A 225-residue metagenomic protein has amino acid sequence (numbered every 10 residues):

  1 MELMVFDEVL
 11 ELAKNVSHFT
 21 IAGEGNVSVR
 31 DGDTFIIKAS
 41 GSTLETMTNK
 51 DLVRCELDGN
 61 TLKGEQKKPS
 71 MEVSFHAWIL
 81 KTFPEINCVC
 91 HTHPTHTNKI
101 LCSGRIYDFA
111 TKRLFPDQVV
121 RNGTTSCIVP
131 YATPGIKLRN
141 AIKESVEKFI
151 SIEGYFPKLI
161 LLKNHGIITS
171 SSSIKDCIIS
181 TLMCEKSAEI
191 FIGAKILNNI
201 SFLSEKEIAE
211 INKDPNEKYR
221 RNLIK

Functional and structural regions predicted by a protein language model:
M1-K225: Glycine-rich flexible loops
